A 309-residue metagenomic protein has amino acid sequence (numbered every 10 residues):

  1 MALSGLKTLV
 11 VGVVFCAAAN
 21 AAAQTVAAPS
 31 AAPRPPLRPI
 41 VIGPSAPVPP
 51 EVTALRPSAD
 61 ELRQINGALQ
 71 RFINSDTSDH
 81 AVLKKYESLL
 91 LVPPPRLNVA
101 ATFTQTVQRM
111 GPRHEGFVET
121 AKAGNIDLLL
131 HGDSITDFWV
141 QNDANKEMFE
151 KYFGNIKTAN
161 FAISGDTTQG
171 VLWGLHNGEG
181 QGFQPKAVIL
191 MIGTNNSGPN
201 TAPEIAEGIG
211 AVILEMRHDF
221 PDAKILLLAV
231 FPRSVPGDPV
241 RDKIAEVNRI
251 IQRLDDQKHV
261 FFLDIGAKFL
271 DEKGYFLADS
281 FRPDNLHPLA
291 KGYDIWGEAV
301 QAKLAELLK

Functional and structural regions predicted by a protein language model:
A2-L6, G12-F15, A21-H131, I135-K146 (+1 more regions): N-terminal secretory targeting modules
N74, H176, G193, L214-P221 (+4 more regions): Sec-exported extracytoplasmic/periplasmic mature domains
A101-F103, V140-A144, N160-T167, G198 (+1 more regions): Acidic/histidine-rich helix-loop elements that form or flank divalent-metal/phosphate-binding sites at the catalytic
D127-G132, K157-A162, K186-I192, N196 (+3 more regions): Structural recognition of the beta-strand scaffold that forms the well-ordered cores of secreted hydrolase catalytic
L130, D166, G170, N200 (+7 more regions): Extracytoplasmic/secreted proteins, especially bacterial periplasmic and envelope-associated proteins
T136, G165, A267: Short, glycine/acidic-enriched loop or turn micro-motifs at the edges of active sites
D137-M148, Y152-G154, T168-G210, E215-H218 (+2 more regions): Oxyanion-hole/transition-state-stabilizing segment in secreted/luminal serine hydrolases and related acyltransferases
P232-K309: Catalytic His-Asp segment of secreted/periplasmic serine-dependent ester chemistry enzymes
